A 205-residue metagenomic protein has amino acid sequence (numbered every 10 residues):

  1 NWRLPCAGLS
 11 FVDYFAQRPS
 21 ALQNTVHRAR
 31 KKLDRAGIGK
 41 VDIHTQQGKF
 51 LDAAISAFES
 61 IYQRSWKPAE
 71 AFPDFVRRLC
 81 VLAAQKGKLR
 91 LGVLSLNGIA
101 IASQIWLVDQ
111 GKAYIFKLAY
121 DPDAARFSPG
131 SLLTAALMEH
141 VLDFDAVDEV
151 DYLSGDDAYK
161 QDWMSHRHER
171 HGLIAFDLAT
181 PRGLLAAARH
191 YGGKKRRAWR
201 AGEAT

Functional and structural regions predicted by a protein language model:
N1, H27-R30, W66-E70, L118 (+5 more regions): Glycine-rich loops and low-complexity Gly/Arg-rich segments that provide flexible linkers or classic glycine-based
N1-F11, Q17, D145-T205: Active-site/acyl-donor-binding loops of N-acyltransferases
N1-R126: A conserved beta-strand-loop-helix scaffold within acyl/acetyltransferase catalytic domains
Q23, I43, F50, L79-L82 (+7 more regions): Short, surface-exposed, charged/polar-biased interaction segments
G37-K40, F75-A83, F127-L132, V141-F144 (+3 more regions): Low-complexity, flexible helical/coil segments
Q110-H168, A175: Acyl-donor binding region in acyl/amide transferases
